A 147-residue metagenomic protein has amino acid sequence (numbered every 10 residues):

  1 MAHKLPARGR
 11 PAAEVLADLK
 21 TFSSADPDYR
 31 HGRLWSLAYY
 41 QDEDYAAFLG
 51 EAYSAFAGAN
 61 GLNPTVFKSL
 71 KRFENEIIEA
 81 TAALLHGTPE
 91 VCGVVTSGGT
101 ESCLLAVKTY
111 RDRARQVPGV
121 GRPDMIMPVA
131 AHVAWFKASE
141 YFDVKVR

Functional and structural regions predicted by a protein language model:
M1-E90: N-terminal entrance/gating region of PLP-dependent enzymes' catalytic architecture
D44-F48, G61-R147: PLP-dependent aspartate aminotransferase-fold enzymes
